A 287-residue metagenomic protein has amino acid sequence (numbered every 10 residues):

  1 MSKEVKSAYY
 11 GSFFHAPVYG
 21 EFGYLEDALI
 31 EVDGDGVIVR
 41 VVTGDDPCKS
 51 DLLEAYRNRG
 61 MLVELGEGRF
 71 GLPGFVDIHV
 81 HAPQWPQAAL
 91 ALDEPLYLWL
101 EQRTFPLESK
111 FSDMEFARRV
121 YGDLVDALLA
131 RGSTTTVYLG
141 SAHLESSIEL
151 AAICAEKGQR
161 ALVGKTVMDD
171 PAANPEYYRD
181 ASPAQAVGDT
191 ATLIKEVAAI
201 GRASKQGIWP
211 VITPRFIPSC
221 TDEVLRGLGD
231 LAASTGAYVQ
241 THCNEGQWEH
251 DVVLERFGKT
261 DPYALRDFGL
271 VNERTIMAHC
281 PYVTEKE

Functional and structural regions predicted by a protein language model:
M1-L62: N-terminal metal-binding scaffold of metallo-dependent hydrolase/deaminase domains
S2-S12, D51-Y97, G122, L129-A130: Replace "His-x-His-based motif
I30, G36, G68, H79 (+6 more regions): Divalent metal-coordination and catalytic microenvironments
R69, A88-Q159, D189-S204: Alpha-helical scaffold segments that flank or form the walls of functional sites
F70-D113, P183, T235-V252, A264-A278: N-terminal-biased segments
T136, S141-L144, P218-S219, C280-T284: Short beta->alpha connector loops
E149, K286-E287: Short acidic active-site motifs
L150-C280: Metal-coordinating catalytic core of metallo-dependent amide/deamination hydrolases
